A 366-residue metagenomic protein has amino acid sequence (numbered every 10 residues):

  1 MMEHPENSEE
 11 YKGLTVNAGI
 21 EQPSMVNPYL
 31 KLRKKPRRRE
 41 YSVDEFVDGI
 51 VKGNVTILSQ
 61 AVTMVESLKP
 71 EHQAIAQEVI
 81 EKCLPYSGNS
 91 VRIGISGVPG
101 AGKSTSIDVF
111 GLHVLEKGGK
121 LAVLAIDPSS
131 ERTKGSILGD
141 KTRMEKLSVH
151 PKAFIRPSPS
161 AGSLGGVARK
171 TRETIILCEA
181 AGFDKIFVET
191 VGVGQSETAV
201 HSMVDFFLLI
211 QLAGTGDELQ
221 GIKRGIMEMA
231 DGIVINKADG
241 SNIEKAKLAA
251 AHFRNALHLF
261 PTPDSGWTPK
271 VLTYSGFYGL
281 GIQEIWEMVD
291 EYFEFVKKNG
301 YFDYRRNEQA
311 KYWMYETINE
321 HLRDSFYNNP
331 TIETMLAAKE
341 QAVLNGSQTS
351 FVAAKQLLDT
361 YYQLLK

Functional and structural regions predicted by a protein language model:
M1-P85, E333, A337, A354 (+1 more regions): Non-catalytic terminal/linker segments enriched in charged/polar, low-complexity residues
S42-S96, A101, T105-S196, M203-I210 (+1 more regions): Nucleotide-state-sensitive switch-loop elements of NTP-binding domains
V43-D48, A101, V234-D239, K270-S275 (+2 more regions): Short hinge/gating elements
L58-Q60, T273, E284-Y362: Long, well-ordered amphipathic alpha-helical subdomains in the mid-to-C-terminal portions of large enzyme subunits
I137, T174, A199, M203 (+5 more regions): Alpha-helical scaffold elements adjacent to nucleotide-binding pockets in ATP/GTP-utilizing enzyme cores
T142-R143, L219-R224, L259-P263: Short beta-strand/turn micro-motifs at beta-sheet edges
A213-E244: Flexible active-site lid/hinge loop adjacent to a nucleotide/diphosphate and Mg2+-phosphate binding pocket
G232, A238-F295: Canonical P-loop GTPase G-domain recognition
